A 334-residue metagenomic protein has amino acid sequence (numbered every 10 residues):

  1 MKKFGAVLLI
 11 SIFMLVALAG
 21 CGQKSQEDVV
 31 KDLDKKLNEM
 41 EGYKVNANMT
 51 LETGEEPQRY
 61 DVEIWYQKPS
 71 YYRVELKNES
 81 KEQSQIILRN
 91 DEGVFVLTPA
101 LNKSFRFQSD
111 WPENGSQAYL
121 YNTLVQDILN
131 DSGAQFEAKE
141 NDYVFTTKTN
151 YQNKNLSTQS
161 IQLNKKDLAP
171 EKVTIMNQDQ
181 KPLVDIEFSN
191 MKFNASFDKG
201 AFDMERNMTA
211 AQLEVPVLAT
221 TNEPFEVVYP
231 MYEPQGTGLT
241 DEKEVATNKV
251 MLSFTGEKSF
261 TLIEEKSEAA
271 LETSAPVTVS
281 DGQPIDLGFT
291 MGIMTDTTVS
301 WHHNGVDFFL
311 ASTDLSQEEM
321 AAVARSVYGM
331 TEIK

Functional and structural regions predicted by a protein language model:
K2-G5, V16-E63, K68-Y71, Q283-D307 (+1 more regions): N-terminal leader/targeting segments and the immediate start of mature chains
V7-F13: Sec-dependent N-terminal signal peptides
S25, D91-S157: Flexible, processing/modification-adjacent segments and terminal tails in exported/periplasmic/extracellular proteins
P57-D61, K81-S84, K154-Q159, E171 (+3 more regions): Short, surface-exposed coil-to-beta transition loops
W65-A118, N177, K181-E187: An acidic-aromatic
V74, V173-I175, L310: Beta-strand-dense domains in secreted/periplasmic systems and polymorphic toxin scaffolds
E75, A100, Q212-N304: Short, solvent-exposed recognition patches
E140-M208: Gly/Pro-enriched, hydrophobic low-complexity segments that function as extracytoplasmic propeptides/linkers
